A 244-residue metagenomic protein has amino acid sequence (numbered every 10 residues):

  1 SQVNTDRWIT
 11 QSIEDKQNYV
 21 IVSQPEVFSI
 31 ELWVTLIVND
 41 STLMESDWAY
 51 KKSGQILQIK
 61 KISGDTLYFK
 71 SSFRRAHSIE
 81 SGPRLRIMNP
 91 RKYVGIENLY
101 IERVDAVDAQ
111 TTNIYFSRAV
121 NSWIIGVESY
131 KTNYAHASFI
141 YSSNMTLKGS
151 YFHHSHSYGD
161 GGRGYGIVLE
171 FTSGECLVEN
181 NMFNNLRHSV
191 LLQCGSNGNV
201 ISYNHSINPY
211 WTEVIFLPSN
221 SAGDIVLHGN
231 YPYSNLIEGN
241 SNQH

Functional and structural regions predicted by a protein language model:
S1-Q58, I62, T66-A76, H244: Autoprocessing Asn-cyclization modules and mimics
Q2-D6, I21, E26-V38, M88-D105 (+2 more regions): Parallel beta-helix/beta-solenoid
Q17, A76-R86, V107-Y115, K131-A135 (+4 more regions): Extracellular beta-strand/beta-solenoid scaffold signature
V20, V34-L36, I59, L67 (+6 more regions): Hydrophobic beta-strand residues in large extracellular and virion-surface proteins
M44-S46, H77-I79, V104-D105, I124-I125 (+3 more regions): Short helix/loop capping segments that flank catalytic or ligand/cofactor-binding pockets
K51-N98, V104-A106, R118: Extended acidic/polar, glycine-enriched regions that form or flank non-catalytic beta-rich accessory modules
K92-R103, V120-K131, S143-S157, F171-H188 (+2 more regions): Right-handed parallel beta-helix
F139-Y141: Core alpha-helical transmembrane segments of integral membrane proteins
